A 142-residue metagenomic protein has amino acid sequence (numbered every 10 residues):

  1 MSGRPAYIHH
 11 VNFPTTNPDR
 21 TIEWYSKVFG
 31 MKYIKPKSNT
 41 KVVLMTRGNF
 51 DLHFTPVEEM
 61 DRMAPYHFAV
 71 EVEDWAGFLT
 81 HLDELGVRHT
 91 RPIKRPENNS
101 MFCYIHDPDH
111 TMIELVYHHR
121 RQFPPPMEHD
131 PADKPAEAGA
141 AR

Functional and structural regions predicted by a protein language model:
M1-R4, D83-R142: Vicinal oxygen chelate
Y7-T16, L44-T46, E59-D83, M101-H106 (+1 more regions): Vicinal oxygen chelate
T16-N17, P36, E73, P96: Residue-level recognition of alpha-helix initiation/capping sites
N17-K32: Amphipathic alpha-helical segments
Y25, E58, L82, M127-E128: Short, flexible helix/strand-to-coil boundary loops that buttress conserved ligand/catalytic motifs in alpha/beta
G30-P36, R88-I93: Short secondary-structure junctions
K32-P65, M112-H119: Conserved short beta-strand elements that form part of the metal-binding/catalytic scaffold of enzyme active sites
